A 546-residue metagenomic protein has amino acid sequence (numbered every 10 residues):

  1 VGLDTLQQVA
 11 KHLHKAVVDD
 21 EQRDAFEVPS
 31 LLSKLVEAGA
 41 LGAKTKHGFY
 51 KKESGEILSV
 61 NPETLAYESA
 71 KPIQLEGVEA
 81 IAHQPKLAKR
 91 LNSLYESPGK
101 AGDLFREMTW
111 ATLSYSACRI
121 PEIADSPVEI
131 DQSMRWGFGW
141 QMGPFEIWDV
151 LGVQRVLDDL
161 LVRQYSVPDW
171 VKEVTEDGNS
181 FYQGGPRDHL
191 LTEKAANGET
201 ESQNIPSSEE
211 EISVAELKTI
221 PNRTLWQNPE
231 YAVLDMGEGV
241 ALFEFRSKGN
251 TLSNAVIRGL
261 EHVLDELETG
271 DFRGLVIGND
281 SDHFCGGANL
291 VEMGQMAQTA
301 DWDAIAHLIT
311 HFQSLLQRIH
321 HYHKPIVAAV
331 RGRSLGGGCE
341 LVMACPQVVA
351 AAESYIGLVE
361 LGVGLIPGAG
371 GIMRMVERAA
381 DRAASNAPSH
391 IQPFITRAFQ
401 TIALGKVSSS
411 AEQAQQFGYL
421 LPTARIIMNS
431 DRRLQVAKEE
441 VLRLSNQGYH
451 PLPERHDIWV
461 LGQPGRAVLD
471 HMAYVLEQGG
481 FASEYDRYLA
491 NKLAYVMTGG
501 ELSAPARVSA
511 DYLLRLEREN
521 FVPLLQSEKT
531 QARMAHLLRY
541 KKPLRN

Functional and structural regions predicted by a protein language model:
V1-L275, N279-D282, V291-H311, Q317-K324 (+5 more regions): N-terminal glycine-rich phosphate-binding loop for ADP-containing cofactors
